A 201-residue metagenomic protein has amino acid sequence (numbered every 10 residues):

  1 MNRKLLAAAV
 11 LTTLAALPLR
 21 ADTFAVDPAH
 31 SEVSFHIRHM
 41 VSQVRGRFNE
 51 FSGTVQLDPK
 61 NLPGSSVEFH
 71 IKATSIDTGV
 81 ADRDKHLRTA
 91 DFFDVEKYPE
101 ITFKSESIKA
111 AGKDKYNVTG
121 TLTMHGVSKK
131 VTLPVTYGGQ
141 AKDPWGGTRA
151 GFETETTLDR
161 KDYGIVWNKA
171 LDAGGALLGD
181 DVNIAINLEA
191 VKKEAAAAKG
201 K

Functional and structural regions predicted by a protein language model:
M1-A7: Bacterial N-terminal signal peptides that target proteins for export
A7-A16: Bacterial N-terminal signal peptides
R20-K201: Low-complexity, acidic/polar, glycine-enriched regions of mature
